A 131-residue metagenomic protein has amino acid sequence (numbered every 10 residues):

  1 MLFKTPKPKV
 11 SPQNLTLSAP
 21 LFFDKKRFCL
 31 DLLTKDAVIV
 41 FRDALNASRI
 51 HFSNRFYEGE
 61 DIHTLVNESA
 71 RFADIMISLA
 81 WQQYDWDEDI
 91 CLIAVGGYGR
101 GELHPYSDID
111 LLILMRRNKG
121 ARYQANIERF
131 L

Functional and structural regions predicted by a protein language model:
M1-E88, Y106: N-terminal regions immediately upstream of nucleotidyltransferase
A73-Q124: Active-site nucleotide-donor binding segment shared across nucleotidyl transfer reactions
R129-F130: Hydrophobic or amphipathic alpha-helical targeting/insertion segments
